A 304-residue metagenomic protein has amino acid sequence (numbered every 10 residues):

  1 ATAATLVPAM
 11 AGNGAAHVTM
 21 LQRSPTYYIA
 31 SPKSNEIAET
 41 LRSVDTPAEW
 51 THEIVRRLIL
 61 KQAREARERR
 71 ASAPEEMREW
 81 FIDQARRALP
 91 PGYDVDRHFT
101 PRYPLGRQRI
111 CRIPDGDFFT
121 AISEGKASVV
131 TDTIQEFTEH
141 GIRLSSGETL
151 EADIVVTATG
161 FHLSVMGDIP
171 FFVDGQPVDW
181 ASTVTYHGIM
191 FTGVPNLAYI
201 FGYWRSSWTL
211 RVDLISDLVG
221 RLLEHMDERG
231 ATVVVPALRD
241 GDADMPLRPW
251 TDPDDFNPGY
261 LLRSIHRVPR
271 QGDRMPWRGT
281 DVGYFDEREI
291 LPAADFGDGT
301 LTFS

Functional and structural regions predicted by a protein language model:
A1-D94, A127, F201-T251: Rossmann-like dinucleotide-binding core of oxidoreductases
A16, E151-D153, P195: Conserved acidic residues
Y27-A30, V184-T185, N196-S304: C-terminal, flexible cofactor-proximal segment of oxidoreductases
R69-A73, M77-P170, L247-S304: C-terminal catalytic lobe of FAD-dependent flavoproteins
H140-R143, H162-Y199: FAD-site-proximal beta/loop scaffold in flavoenzymes
G147, G175-P177, G230: Detector for glycine-centered tight turns/loop "hinges" at secondary-structure junctions
